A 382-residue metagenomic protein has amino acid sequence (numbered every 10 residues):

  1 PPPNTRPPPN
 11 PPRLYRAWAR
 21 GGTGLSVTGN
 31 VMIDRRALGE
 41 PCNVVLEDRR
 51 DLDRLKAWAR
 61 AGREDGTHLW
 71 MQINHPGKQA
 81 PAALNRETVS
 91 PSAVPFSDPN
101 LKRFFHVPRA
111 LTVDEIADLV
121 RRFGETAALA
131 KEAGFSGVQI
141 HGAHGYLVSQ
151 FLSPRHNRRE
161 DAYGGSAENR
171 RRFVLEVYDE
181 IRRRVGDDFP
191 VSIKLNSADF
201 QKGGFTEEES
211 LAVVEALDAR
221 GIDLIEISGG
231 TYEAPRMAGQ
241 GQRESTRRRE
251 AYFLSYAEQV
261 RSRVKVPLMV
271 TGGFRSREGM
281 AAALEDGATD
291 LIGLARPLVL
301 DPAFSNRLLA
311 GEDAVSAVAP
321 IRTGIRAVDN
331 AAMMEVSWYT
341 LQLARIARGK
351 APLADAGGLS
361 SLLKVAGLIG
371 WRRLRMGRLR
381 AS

Functional and structural regions predicted by a protein language model:
P1-S382: Flavin-dependent oxidoreductase catalytic cores
